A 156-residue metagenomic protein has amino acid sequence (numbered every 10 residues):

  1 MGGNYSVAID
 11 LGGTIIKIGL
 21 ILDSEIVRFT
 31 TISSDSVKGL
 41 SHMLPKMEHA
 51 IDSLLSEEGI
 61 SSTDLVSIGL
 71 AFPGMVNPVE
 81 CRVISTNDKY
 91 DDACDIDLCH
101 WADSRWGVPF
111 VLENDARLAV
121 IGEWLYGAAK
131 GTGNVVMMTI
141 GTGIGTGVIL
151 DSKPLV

Functional and structural regions predicted by a protein language model:
G2-H49, V83-S85, P154: Short glycine-rich, Thr/Ser-proximal phosphate-binding strand/loop in the N-terminal lobe of ATP-dependent enzymes
S6-D10, L65-G69, V135-T139, G145: Short glycine-aspartate micro-motif
T14, P73-V76, G141-G143: Short glycine-rich anion-binding loops that position phosphate/pyrophosphate groups of nucleotides and phosphorylated
L22, V66, F72, L150-D151: A cytosolic small-molecule/anion-sensing beta-strand core signal
V37-P45, D64-I68, G74-N134: Glycine-rich phosphate-binding loop and adjoining helix at the ATP-binding site of ATP-dependent phosphoryl-transfer
M43-S62: Conserved active-site "lid/cap" helical segment
K130-V156: Glycine-rich phosphate-binding loop of actin/hexokinase-like ATP-binding domains
